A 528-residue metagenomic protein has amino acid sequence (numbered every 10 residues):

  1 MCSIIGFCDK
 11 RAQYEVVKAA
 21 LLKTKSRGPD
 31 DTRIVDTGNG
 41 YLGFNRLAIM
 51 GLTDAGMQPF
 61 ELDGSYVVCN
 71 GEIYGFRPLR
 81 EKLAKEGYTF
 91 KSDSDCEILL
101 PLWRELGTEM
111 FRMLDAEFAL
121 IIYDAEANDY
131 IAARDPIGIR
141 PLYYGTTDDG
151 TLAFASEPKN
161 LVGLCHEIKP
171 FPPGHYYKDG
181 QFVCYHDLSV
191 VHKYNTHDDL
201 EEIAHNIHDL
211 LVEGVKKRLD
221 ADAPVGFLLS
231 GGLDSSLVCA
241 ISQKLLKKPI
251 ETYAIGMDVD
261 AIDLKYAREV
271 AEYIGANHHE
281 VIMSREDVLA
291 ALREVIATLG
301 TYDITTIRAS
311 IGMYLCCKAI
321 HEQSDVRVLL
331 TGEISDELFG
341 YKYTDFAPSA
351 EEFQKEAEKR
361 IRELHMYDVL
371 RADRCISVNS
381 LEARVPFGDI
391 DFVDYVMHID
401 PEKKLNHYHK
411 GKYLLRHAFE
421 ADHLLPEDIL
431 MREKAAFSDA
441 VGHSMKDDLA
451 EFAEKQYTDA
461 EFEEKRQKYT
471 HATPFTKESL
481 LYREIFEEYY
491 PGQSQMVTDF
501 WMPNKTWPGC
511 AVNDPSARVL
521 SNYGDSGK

Functional and structural regions predicted by a protein language model:
M1-V68, E72, P101-D198, H205-K216 (+4 more regions): N-terminal glutamine amidotransferase
C8-Y14, K85, E105, E126-I131 (+5 more regions): ATP-dependent adenylate-handling active sites, centered on carboxylate activation for C-N bond formation
N45, D93, Y185-L188, I255 (+1 more regions): Conserved beta-strand termini and adjacent loop/short-helix elements that scaffold enzyme active sites in alpha/beta
L83-D93, T108-M110, L161-I168, Y302-I304 (+1 more regions): Short, polar/flexible loop-turn hinges at active-site or ligand-entry regions and domain interfaces
C96-L100: Short, conserved phosphate-binding/catalytic loop or strand-edge motifs used in phosphoryl-/nucleotidyl-transfer
Y185-D187, L425-A435: Conserved S-adenosyl-L-methionine
Q456-A460: Surface/interface-facing alpha-helical segments and adjacent flexible terminal/loop regions used for partner/assembly
